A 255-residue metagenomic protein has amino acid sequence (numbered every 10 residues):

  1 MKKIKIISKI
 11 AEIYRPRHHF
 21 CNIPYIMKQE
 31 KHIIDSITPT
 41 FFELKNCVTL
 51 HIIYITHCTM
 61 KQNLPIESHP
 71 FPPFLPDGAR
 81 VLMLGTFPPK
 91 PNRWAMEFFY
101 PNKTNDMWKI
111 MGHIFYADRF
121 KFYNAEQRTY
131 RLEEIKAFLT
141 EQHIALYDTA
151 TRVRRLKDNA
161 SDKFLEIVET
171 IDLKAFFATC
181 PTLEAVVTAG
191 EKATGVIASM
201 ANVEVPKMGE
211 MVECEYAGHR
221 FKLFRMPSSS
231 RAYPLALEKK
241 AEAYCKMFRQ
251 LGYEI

Functional and structural regions predicted by a protein language model:
K2-I6, I10-I13, K28-K31, K45-N46: Polybasic, lysine-rich low-complexity intrinsically disordered segments
Y14, F20, Y25, F41-F42 (+1 more regions): Aromatic (phenylalanine/tyrosine) cluster motif
M60-P73, D77, P89-P91, P101-K103 (+3 more regions): C-terminal capping/extension of enzyme domains
R80-V81, A185: Structural motif
M96-F164: Short, surface-exposed acidic-centric catalytic microdomains
E141-S199: Internal catalytic-core helix/loop-beta-alpha segment that presents or stabilizes conserved functional determinants
